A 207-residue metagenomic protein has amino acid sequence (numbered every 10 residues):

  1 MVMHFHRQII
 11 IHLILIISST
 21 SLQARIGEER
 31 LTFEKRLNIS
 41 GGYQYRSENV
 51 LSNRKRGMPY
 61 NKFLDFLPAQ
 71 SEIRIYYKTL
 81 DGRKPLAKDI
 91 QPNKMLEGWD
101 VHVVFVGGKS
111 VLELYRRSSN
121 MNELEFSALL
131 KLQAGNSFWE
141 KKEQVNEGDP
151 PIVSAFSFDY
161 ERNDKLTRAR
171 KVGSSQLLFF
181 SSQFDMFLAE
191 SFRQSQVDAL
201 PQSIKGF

Functional and structural regions predicted by a protein language model:
M1-H6: N-terminal secretory signal peptides that target proteins for export/translocation
Q8-S19: Bacterial N-terminal signal peptides
L15-I17, A24, N53, R168 (+2 more regions): Generic detector of low-complexity/intrinsically disordered segments and short hydrophobic N-terminal stretches
T20-G135, I204-F207: Short helix/turn-capping signatures at newly exposed starts of structured segments
G108-F207: Non-cytosolic coordination micro-motifs
